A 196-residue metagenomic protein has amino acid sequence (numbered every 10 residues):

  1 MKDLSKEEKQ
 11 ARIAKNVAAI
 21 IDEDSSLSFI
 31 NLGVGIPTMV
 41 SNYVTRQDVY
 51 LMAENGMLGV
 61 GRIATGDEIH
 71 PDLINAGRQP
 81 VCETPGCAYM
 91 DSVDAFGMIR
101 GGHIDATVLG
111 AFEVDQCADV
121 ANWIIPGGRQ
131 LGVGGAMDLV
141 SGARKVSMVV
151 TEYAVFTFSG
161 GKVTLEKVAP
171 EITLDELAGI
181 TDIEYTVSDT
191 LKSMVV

Functional and structural regions predicted by a protein language model:
M1-P85: N-terminal active-site beta-alpha-beta segment that forms phosphate/nucleotide-binding and substrate-recognition loops
M1-R12, T65-V195: Conserved phosphate- and dinucleotide-binding cores of soluble alpha/beta proteins, encompassing both enzyme active
